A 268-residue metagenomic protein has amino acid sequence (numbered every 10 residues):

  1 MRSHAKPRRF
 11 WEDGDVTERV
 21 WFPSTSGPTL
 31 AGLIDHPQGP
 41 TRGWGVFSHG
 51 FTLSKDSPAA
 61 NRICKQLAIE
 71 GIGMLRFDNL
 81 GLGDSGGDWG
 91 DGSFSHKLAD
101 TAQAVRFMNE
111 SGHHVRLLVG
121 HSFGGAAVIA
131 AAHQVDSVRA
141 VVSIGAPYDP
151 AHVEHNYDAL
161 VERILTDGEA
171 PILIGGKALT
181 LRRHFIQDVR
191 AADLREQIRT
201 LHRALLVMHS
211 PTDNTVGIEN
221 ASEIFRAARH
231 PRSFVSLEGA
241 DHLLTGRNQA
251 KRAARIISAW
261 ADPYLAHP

Functional and structural regions predicted by a protein language model:
R2-P40: N-terminal cap/lid segment of alpha/beta-hydrolase-fold proteins
F51-C64, N79, E219: The serine-hydrolase catalytic nucleophile loop
K55, L82-H113: Catalytic nucleophile-loop/oxyanion-hole region of alpha/beta-hydrolase and closely related hydrolase-like folds
C64-G86: Conserved alpha/beta-hydrolase
D136-H184: Hydrolase active-site cap/lid region
T200-H202, V207-H209, D213: Short beta-strand/loop motif that positions the catalytic acidic residue of the alpha/beta-hydrolase fold
T212-V216, L243: Acidic catalytic loop of the alpha/beta-hydrolase fold
A240-R252: Catalytic histidine-centered segment of alpha/beta-hydrolase-like enzymes
